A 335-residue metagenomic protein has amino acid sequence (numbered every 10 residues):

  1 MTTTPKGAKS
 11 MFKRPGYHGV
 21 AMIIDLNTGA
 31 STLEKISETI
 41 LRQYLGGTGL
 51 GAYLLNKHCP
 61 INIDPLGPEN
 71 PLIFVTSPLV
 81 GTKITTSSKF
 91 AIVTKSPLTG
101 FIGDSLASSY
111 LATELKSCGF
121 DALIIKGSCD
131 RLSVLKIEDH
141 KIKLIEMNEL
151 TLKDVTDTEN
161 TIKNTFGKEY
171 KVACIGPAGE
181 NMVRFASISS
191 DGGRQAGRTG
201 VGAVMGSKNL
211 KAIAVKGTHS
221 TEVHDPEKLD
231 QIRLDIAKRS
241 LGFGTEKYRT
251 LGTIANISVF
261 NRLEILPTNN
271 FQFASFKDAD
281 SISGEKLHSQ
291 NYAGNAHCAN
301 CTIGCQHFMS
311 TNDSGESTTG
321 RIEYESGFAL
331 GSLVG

Functional and structural regions predicted by a protein language model:
T2-L106, Y110-G335: Intrinsically disordered, low-complexity segments enriched in small residues
